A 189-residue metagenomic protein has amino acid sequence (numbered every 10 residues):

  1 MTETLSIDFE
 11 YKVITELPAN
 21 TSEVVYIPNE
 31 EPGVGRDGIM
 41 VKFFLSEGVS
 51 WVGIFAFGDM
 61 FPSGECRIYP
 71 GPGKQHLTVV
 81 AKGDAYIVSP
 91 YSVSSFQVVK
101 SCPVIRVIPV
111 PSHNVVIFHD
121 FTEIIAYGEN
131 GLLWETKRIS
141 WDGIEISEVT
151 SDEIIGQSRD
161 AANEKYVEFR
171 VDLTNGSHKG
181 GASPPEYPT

Functional and structural regions predicted by a protein language model:
M1, E148-T189: Acidic, small-residue rich beta-repeat scaffolds with periodic aromatic anchors
M1-S22, G33-W51, D84-Y91: Short, charged N-terminal helix-start/capping segments
S6-P32, A56-Q75, K100-N114, I139-S151 (+1 more regions): Repeated scaffold domains used in trafficking and secretory/extracellular systems, primarily beta-propellers
S22-K42, R67-A81, A85-I87, R106-I108 (+3 more regions): Short beta-strand elements that form the blades of beta-propeller/WD-repeat-like and other beta-sheet-rich scaffold
K42-M60, K82-C102, F121-W141, Y166-P184: Surface-exposed loop/turn elements that mediate protein-protein interactions on large endomembrane-trafficking
